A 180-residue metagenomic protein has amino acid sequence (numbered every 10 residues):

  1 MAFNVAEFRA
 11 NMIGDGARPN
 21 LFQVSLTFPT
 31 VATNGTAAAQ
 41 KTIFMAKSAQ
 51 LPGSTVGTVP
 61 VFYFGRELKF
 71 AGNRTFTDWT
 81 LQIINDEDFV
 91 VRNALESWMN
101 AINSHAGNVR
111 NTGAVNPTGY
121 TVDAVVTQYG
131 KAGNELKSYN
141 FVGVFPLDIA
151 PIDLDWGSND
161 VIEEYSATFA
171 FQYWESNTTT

Functional and structural regions predicted by a protein language model:
M1-T180: Glycine-rich, low-complexity intrinsically disordered segments
